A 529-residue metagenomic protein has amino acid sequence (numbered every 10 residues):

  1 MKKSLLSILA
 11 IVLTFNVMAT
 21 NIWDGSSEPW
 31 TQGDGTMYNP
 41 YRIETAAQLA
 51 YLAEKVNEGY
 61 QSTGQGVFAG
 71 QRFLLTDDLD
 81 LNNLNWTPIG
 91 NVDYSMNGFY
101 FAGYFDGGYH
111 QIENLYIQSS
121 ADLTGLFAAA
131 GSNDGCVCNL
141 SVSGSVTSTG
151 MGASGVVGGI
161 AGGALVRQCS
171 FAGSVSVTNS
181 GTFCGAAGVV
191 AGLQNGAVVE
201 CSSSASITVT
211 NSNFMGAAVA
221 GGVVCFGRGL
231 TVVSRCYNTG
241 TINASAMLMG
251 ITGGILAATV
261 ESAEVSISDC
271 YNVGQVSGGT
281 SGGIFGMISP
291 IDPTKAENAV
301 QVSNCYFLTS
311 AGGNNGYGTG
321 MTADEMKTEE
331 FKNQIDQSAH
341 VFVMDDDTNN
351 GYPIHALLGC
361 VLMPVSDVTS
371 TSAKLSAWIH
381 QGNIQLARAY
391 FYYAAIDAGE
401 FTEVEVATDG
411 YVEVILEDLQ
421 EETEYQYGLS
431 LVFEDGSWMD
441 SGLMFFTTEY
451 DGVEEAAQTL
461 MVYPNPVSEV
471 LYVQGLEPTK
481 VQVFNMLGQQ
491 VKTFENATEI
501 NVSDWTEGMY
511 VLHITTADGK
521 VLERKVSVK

Functional and structural regions predicted by a protein language model:
T20-V361: Surface-exposed repetitive/solenoidal architectures
F127, V365, V414-E417, E422 (+2 more regions): Hydrophobic core positions of the immunoglobulin-like beta-sandwich fold
L358-V368, F446-Y463: Residue-level detector of functionally pivotal "anchor" positions at catalytic/ligand-binding pockets or at interdomain
I379-E400, P478-T479: Solvent-exposed loop/turn segments flanking beta-strands in beta-repeat/beta-sandwich domains
Y390-Q420, E434-W438: Recognizes extended acidic, P/S/T-rich segments that occur within or adjacent to Ig-like beta-sandwich modules
E424, E454-K529: C-terminal outer-membrane/trafficking sorting elements
E434-Y450: Extracellular fibronectin type III
